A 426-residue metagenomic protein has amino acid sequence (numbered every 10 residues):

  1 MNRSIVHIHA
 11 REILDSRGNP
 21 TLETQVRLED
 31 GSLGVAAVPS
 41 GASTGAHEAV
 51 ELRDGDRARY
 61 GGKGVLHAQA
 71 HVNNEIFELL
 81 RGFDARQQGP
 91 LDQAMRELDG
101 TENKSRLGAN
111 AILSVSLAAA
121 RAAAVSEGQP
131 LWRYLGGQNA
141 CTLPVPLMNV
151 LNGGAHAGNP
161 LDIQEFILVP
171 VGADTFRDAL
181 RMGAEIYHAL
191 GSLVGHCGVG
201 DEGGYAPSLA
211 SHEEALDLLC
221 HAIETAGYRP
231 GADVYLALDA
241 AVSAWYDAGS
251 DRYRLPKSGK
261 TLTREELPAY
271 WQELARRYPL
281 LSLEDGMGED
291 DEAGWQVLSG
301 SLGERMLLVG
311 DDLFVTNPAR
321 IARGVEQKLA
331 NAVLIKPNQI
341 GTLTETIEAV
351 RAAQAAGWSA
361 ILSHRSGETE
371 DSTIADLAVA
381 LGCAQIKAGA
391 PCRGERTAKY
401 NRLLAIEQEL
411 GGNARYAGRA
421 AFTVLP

Functional and structural regions predicted by a protein language model:
M1-T21: Short, Gly/Pro- and small/polar-rich lid/capping loops
D15-R17, G100-L117, P146-G158: Glycine/serine-rich anion-binding loops at beta->alpha junctions that coordinate negatively charged ligand groups
L22-D30, A37-S40, M148-L168, H221-I223 (+3 more regions): Short beta-strand elements
P39-V125, Q129, L180, G204: Metal- or metallocofactor-binding catalytic centers and their adjacent structured scaffolds across diverse enzyme
H47, C141-G203: Mobile "lid/hinge" segments at catalytic clefts and subdomain interfaces of large enzymes
Q129-L147: Glycine/threonine-rich beta-strand-loop-alpha-helix active-site module that forms ligand/phosphate-binding
S192, H196, E213-P426: Catalytic core of soluble alpha/beta enzymes
